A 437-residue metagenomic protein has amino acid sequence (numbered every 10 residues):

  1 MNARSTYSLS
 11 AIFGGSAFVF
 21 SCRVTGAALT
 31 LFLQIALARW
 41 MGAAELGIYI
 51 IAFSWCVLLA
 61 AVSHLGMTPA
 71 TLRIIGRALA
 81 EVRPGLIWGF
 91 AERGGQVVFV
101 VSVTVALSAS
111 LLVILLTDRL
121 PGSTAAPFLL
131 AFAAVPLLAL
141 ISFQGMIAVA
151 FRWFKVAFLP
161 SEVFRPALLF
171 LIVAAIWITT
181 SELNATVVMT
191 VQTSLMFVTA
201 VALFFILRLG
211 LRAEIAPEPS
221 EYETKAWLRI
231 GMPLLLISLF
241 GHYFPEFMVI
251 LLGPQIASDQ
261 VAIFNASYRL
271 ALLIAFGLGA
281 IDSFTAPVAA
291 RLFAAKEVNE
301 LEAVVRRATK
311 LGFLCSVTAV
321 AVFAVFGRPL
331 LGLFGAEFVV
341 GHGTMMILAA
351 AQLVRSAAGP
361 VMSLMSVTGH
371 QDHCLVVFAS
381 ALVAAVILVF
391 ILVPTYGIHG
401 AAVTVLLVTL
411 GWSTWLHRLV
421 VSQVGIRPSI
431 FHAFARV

Functional and structural regions predicted by a protein language model:
M1-L29, S220-I237, L416-L419, S429-V437: N-terminal membrane topogenesis motif
I12, I114-A131, S258-Q260, V298-N299 (+2 more regions): Interfacial segments at transmembrane-helix termini and the short loops linking adjacent helices
G14-G26, A52, H64-I114, N299-V320: Membrane-water interface segments that mark the loop-to-transmembrane alpha-helix transition
L31-E45, W177, H242-L273, R291 (+2 more regions): Helix-terminus/linker motif at the lipid-water interface of multi-pass membrane proteins
A36, G47-H64, P233, M248-V249 (+3 more regions): Alpha-helical transmembrane segments of polytopic membrane transporters and translocases
L65-E81, A150, V249, S267 (+3 more regions): Helix-loop junctions and terminal segments of transmembrane helices in multi-pass membrane transport/translocation
L129, L159-L211, S380-A384, I398-S422: Hydrophobic alpha-helical transmembrane segments
L138-V163, A350-A379, V420: Membrane-interface junctions at transmembrane-helix termini in multi-pass inner-membrane proteins
